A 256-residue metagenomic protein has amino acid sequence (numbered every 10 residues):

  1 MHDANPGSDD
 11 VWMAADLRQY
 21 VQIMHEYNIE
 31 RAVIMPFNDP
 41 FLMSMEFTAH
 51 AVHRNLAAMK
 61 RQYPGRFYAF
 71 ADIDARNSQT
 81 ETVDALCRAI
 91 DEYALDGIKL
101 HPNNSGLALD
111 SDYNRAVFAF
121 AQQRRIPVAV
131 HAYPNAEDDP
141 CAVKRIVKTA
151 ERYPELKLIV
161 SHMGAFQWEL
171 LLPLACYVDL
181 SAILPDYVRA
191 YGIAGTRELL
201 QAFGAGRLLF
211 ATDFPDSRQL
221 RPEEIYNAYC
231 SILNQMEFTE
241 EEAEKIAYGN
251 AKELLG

Functional and structural regions predicted by a protein language model:
M1-R31, G204-R207, R221-G256: Mid-to-C-terminal alpha-helical segments outside catalytic/metal-binding sites
H2-W12, Q19-S44, R66-D74, D96-G97 (+1 more regions): Divalent metal-dependent hydrolysis catalytic cores, especially in the metallo-beta-lactamase
A4-M13, P40-H50, D138-P140, Y187-Y191 (+1 more regions): Short, flexible/disordered intra-domain loops and linkers
A14-M24, N77-A89, G195: Short, acidic/polar
M24, L56, A89, I98 (+6 more regions): Conserved, mostly hydrophobic/aromatic
F37-F41, D74-N77, N103-L107, P134-N135 (+4 more regions): Short, solvent-exposed loop/turn segments at secondary-structure junctions
E46-A129, N135-A136, L184-D186: Active-site gating/metal-coordination segments in enzymes
D96-G97, L107-L209: Catalytic pocket-lining loop regions of alpha/beta-barrel enzymes, especially the amidohydrolase/enolase/GH5 lineages
